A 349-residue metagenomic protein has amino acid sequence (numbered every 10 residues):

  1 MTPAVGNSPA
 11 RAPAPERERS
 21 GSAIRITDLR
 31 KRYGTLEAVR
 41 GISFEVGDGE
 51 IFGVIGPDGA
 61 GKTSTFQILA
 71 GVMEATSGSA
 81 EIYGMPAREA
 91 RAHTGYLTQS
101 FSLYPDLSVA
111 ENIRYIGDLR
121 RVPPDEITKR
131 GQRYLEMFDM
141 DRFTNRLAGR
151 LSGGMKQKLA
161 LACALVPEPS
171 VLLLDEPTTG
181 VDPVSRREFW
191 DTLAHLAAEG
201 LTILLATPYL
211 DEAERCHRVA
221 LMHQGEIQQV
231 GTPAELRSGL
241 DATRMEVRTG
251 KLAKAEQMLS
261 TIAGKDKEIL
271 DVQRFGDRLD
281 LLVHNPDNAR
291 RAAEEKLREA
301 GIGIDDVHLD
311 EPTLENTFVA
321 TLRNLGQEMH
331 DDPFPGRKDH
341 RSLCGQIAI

Functional and structural regions predicted by a protein language model:
G78-A90: Conserved ABC transporter NBD signature motif
R114, D118, D125-F143: Conserved ABC ATPase "signature" region
L147-L151: Conserved ABC ATPase signature
E168: Conserved catalytic motifs of ABC-family nucleotide-binding domains
L172-D175: Catalytic Walker B motif of ABC-type/P-loop ATPase nucleotide-binding domains
